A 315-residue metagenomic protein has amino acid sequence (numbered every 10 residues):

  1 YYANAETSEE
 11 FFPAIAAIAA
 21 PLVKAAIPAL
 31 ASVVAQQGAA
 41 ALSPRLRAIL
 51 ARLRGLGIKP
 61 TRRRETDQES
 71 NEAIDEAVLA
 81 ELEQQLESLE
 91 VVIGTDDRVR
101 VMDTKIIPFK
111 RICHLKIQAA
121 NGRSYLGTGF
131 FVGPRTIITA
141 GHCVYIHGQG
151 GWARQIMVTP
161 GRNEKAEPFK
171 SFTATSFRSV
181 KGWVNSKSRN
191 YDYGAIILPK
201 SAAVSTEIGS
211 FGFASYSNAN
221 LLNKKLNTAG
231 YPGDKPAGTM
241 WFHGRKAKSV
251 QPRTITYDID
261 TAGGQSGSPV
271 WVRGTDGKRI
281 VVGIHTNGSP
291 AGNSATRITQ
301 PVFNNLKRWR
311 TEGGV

Functional and structural regions predicted by a protein language model:
Y1-E9, P44-L86: Amphipathic, membrane-inserting segments
P13-R63: Membrane-interacting helical modules
L89-K110, H114-L126, V132, Y145 (+1 more regions): Conserved catalytic-core segment of clan PA serine endopeptidases
R135, T139: Cytochrome P450 catalytic-core helices
V158-G161, G230, R279-N287: Catalytic Cys-His active-site segments of thiol-dependent hydrolases/isopeptidases
E164, R189-G263, T299-V302: Chymotrypsin/trypsin-fold serine protease catalytic domain
D260-H285: Catalytic nucleophile loop of clan PA
V282, T286-V315: C-terminal cap/linker of serine protease catalytic domains
